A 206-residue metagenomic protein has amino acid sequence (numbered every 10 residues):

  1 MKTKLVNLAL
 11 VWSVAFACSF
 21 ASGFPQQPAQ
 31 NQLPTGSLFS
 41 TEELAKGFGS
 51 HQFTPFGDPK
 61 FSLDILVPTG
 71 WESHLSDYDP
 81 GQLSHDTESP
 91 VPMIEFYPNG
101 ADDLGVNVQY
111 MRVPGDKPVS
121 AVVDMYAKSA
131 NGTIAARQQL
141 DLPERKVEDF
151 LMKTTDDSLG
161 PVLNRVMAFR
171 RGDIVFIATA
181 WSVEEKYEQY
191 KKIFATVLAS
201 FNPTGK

Functional and structural regions predicted by a protein language model:
K2-W12, F16-D102, L140, S158-G160 (+2 more regions): N-terminal targeting sequences that direct proteins away from the cytosol to non-cytosolic compartments
P80-Q82, V113, V119-R171: Signature of long, low-cysteine stretches enriched in small and polar/charged residues
P90-A121: A short acidic-to-branched-hydrophobic micro-motif
G105-N107, E148, F176-I177: Surface-exposed aromatic
Q109, L151-K153, T179-W181: Residue-level recognition of well-ordered beta-strand positions that form the cores of beta-sheet-rich folds across
Q109-M111, V119-Y126, K191-A199: Surface-exposed flexible segments
M111-P114, S129, W181-E185: Short, solvent-exposed aromatic-acidic interface loops
